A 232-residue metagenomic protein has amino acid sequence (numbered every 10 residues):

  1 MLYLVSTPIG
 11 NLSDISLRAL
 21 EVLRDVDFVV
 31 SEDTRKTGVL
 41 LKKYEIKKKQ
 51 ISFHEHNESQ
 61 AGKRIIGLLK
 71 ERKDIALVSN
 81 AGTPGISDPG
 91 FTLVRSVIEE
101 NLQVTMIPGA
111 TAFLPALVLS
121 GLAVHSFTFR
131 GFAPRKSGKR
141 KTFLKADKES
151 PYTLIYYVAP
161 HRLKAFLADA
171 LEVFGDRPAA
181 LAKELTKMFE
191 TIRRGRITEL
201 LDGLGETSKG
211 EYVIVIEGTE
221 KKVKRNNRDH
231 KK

Functional and structural regions predicted by a protein language model:
M1-F53: Glycine-rich, flexible N-terminal cofactor/catalytic loop recognition
M1-L2, R72-A76, T153: Loop/turn-to-beta-strand initiation segments
I9-G10, N80-P84, P160-R162, T219-K221: Short glycine-rich anion-binding loops that position phosphate/pyrophosphate groups of nucleotides and phosphorylated
L23-V29, L102-V104, Y152-L154: Short active-site oxyanion
S52-S59, A133-S137: Conserved helicase motor
H54, G62-T111: Glycine/small-residue-rich loop that forms an oxyanion/phosphate-binding "nest" at active or ligand-binding sites
T92-S150: Class I SAM-dependent methyltransferase SAM-binding "motif I" and its flanking Rossmann-like core
Y152-K232: A contiguous loop/helix-start segment that scaffolds small-molecule binding in enzyme catalytic cores
